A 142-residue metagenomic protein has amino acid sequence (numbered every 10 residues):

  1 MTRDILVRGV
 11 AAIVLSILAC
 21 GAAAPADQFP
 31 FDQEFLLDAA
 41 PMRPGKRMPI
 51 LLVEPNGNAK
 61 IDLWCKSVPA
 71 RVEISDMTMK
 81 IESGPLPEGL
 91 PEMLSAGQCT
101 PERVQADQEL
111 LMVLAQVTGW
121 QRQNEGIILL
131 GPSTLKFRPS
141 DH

Functional and structural regions predicted by a protein language model:
T2-V10: Bacterial N-terminal signal peptides that target proteins for export
G9-A19: Bacterial N-terminal signal peptides
C20-H142: Lipid interaction determinants
